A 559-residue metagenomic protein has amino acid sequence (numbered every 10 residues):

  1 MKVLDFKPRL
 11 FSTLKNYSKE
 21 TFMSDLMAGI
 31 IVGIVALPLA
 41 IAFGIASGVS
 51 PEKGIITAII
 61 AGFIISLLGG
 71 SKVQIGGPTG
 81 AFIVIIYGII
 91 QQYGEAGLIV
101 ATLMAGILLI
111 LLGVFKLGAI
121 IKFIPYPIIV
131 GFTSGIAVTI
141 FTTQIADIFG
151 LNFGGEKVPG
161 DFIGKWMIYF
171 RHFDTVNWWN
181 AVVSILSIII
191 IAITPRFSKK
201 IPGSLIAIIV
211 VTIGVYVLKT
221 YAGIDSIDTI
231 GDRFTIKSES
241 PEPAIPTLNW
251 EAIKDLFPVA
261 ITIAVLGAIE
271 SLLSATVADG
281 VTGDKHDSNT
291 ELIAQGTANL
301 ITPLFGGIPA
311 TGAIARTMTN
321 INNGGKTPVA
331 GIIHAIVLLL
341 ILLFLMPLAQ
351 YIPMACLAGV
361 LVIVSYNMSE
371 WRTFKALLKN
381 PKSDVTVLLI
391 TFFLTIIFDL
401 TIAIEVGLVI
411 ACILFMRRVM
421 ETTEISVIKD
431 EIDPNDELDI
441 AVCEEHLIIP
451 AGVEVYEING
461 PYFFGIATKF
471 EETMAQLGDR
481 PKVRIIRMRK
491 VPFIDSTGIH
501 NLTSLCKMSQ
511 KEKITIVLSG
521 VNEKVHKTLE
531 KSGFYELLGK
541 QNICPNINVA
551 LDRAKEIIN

Functional and structural regions predicted by a protein language model:
M1-K429, P434, K513, G533: Transmembrane helical cores of multi-pass ion-transport proteins
A28, I188, A192, T468 (+3 more regions): Short, contiguous clusters of charged residues that form electrostatic/catalytic patches at enzyme active sites, used
G76, G131, L518-S519, C544: Active-site-adjacent beta-strand anchor residues
I86, W166, F470-M474, A550 (+1 more regions): Generic hydrophobic alpha-helical segments
G135, N152, Y462, V525 (+1 more regions): Residue-level detector of flexible, active-site-proximal loop/helix-junction positions within diverse enzyme catalytic
I336, V525-H526, P545: Short secondary-structure capping/turn micro-motifs that flank functional sites
N367-L537, K555-I558: The feature marks cytosolic C-terminal regulatory regions of anion transporters and related permeases
L537-R553: Short acidic-hydrophobic, aromatic-tinged amphipathic segments that line or gate anion-handling sites
